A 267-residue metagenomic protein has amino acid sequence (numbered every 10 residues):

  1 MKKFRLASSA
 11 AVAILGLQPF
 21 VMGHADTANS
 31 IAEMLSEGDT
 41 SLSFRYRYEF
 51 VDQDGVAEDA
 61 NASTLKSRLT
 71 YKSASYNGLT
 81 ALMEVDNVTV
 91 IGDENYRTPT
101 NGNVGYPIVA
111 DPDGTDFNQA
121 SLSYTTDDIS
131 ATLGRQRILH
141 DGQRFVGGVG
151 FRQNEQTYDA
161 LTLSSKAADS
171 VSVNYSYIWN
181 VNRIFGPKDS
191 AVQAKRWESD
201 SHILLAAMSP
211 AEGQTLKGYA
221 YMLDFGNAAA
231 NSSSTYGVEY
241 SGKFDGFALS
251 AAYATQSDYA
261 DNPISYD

Functional and structural regions predicted by a protein language model:
M1-S9: Bacterial N-terminal signal peptides that target proteins for export
V12-A13: Low-complexity, intrinsically disordered segments with a bias for serine/threonine
G16-I138, L161-A167, E239-A252, Q256: Beta-barrel outer-membrane channel/assembly domains of diderm bacteria
D54-V56, D93-R97, F145, F185-D189 (+1 more regions): Outer-membrane beta-barrel and related beta-rich outer-membrane complex signature in Gram-negative bacteria
N103-P107, D141-G148, Q156-Y158: Short acidic, glycine/Ser/Thr-rich loop/turn "cap" segments at secondary-structure junctions
D127-D128, V149-D267: Signature for the C-terminal beta-barrel architecture of outer-membrane proteins
Q136, V146-F151: "Short basic amphipathic alpha-helical interaction patches in structured regions
L139-G142, N182: Conserved radical SAM core fold
